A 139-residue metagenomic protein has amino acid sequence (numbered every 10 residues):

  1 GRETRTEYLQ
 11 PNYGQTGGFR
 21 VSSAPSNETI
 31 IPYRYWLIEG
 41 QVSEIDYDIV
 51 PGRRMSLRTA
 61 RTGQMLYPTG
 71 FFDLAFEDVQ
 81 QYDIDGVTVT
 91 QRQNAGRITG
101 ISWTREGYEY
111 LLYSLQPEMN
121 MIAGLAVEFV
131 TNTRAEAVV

Functional and structural regions predicted by a protein language model:
G1-R105: Short, solvent-exposed recognition patches
E106-V139: Surface-exposed amphipathic alpha-helical segments
